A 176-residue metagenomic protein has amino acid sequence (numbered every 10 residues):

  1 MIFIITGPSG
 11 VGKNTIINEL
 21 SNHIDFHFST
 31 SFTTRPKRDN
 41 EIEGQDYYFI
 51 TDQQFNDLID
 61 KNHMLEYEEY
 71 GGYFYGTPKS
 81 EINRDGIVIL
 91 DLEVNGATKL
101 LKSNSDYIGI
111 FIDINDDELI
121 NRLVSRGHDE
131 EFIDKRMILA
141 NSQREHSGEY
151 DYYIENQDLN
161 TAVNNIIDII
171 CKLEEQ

Functional and structural regions predicted by a protein language model:
I5: Hydrophobic anchor at the beta1->P-loop junction of P-loop NTPases
P8: P-loop (Walker A) phosphate-binding loop of NTP-binding proteins
V11: ATP-binding Walker
N14: Walker A/P-loop
N22-T30: Post-Walker A helix-loop "phosphate-sensing" segment adjacent to the P-loop in P-loop NTPases
T33-V88, N95: ATP-dependent small-molecule kinase phosphotransfer cores that center on conserved nucleotide phosphate-binding segments
I89-L92, K102-R126, E155: Conserved phosphate-donor/acceptor-positioning beta-strand/loop module used by diverse small-molecule
H128-I169: Small-molecule kinase domains that catalyze NTP-dependent phosphoryl transfer to phosphate-bearing small molecules
